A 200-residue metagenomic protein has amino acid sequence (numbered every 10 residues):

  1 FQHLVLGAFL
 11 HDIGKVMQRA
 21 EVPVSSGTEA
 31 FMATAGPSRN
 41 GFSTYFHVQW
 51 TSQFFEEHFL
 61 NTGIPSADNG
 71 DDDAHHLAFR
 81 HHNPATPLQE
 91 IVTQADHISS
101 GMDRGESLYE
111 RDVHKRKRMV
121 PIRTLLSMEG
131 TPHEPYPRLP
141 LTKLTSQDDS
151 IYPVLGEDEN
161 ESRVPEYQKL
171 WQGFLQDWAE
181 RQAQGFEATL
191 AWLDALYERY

Functional and structural regions predicted by a protein language model:
F1-E166, W171: Divalent metal-dependent catalytic cores for phosphoryl transfer on phosphate-bearing substrates
E157-Y200: Low-complexity, highly charged intrinsically disordered N-terminal segments that act as targeting/localization
